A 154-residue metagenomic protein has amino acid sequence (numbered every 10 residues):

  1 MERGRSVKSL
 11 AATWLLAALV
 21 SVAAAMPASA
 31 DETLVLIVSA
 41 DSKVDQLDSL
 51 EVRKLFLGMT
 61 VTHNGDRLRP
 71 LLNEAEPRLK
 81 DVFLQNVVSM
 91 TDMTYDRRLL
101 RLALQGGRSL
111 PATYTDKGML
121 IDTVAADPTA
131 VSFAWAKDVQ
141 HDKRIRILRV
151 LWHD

Functional and structural regions predicted by a protein language model:
M1-K8: N-terminal secretory signal peptides that target proteins for export/translocation
G4, P27-A28: Glycine-centered signal
A11-A23: Bacterial N-terminal signal peptides
S29-D154: Flexible loop/hinge segments at secondary-structure junctions
